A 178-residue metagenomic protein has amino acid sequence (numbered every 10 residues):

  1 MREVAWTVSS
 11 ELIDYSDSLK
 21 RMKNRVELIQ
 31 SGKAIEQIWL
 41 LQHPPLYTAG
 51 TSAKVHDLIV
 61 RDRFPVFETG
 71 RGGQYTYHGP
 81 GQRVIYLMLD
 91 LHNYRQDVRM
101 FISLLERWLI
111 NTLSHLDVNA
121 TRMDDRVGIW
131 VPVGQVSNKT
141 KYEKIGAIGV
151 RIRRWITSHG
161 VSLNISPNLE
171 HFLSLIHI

Functional and structural regions predicted by a protein language model:
M1-Y142: N-terminal lobe of the biotin/lipoate ligase/transferase fold
I145-I148: Histidine/acidic-rich helix-loop-helix segments that form or flank divalent-metal centers in metalloenzyme catalytic
V150-R153: Short, active-site-adjacent segments that bind or coordinate small-molecule cofactors and metal centers
I156, V161-N164: Conserved phosphate/anionic-ligand binding catalytic regions in large, soluble enzymes, centered on
P167: Active-site-proximal acidic secondary-structure segment that organizes catalysis
I176-I178: Conserved small/polar residues in nucleotide/adenosyl-binding loops
